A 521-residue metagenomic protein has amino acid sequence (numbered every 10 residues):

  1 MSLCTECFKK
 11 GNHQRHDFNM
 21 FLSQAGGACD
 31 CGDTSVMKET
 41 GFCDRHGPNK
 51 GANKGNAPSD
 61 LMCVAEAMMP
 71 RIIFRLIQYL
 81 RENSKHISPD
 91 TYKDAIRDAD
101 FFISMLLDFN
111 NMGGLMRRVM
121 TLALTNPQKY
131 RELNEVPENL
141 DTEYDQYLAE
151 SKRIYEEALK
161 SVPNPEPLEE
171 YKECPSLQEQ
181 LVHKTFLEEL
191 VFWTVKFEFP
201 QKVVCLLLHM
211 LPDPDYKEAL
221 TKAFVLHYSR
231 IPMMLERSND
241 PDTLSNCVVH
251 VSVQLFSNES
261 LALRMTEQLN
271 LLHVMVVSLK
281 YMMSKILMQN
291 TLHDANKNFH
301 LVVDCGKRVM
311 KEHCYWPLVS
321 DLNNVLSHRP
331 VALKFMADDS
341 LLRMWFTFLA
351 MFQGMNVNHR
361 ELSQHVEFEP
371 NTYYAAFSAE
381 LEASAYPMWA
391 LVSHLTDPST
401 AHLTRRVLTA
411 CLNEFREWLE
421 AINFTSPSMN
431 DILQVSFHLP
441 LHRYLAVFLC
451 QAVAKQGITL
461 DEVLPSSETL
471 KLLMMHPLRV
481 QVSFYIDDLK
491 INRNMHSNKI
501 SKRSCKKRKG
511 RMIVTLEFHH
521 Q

Functional and structural regions predicted by a protein language model:
M1-R45: Cys/His-rich Zn2+-coordinating "finger/knuckle" modules used by eukaryotic regulatory proteins
K50-Q521: Eukaryotic non-catalytic interaction scaffolds in large regulatory proteins
